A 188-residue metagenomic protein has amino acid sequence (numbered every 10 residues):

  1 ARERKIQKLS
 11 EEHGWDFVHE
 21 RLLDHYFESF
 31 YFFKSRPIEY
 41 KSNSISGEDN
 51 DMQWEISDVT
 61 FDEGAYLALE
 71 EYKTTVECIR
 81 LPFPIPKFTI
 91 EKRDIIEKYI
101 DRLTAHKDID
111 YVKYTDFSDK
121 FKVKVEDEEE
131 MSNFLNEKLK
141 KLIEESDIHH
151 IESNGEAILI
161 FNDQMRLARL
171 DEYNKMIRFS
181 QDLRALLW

Functional and structural regions predicted by a protein language model:
E3-W188: Charged, low-complexity intrinsically disordered regions
